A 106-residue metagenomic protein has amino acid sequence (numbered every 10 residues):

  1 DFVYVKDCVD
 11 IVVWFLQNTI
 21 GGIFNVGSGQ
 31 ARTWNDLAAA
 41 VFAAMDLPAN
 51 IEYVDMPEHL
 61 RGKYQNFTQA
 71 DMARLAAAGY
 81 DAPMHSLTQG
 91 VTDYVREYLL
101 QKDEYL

Functional and structural regions predicted by a protein language model:
D1-L106: C-terminal substrate-binding subdomain of Rossmann-fold SDR/epimerase-dehydratase oxidoreductases
